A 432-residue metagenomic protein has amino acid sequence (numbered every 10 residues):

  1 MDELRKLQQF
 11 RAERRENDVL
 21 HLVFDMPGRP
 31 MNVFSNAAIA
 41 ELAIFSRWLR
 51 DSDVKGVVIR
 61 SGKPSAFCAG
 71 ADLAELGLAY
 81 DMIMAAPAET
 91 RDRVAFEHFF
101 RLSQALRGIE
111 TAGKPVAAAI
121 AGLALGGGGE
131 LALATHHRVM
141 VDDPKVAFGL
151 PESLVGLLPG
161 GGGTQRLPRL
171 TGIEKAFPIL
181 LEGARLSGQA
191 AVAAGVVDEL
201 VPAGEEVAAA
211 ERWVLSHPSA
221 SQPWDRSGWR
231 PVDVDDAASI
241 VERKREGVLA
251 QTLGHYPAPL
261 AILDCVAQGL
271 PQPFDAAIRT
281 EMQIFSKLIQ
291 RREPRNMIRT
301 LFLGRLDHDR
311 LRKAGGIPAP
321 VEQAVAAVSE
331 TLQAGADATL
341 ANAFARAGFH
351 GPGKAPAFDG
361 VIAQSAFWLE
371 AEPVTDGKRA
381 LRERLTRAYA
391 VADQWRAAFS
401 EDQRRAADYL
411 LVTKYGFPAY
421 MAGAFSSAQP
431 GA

Functional and structural regions predicted by a protein language model:
D2-E13, D25-P27, F45, V54-P64 (+8 more regions): N-terminal glycine-rich phosphate-binding loop for ADP-containing cofactors
R15-A40: STAS-typified acidic loop motif
F34-K55: A short, well-ordered alpha-helical element
A37, P64-Y80, L106: Amphipathic alpha-helical interaction surfaces in cytosolic regulatory modules
E41, F45-W48, R101-K114: Catalytic-core regions built around general acid/base machinery
G113-L123: A short, small-residue-rich loop immediately preceding and capping a beta-strand
A147-F148: Hydrophobic packing positions in secondary structure, especially the a/d seam of long alpha-helical coiled coils
